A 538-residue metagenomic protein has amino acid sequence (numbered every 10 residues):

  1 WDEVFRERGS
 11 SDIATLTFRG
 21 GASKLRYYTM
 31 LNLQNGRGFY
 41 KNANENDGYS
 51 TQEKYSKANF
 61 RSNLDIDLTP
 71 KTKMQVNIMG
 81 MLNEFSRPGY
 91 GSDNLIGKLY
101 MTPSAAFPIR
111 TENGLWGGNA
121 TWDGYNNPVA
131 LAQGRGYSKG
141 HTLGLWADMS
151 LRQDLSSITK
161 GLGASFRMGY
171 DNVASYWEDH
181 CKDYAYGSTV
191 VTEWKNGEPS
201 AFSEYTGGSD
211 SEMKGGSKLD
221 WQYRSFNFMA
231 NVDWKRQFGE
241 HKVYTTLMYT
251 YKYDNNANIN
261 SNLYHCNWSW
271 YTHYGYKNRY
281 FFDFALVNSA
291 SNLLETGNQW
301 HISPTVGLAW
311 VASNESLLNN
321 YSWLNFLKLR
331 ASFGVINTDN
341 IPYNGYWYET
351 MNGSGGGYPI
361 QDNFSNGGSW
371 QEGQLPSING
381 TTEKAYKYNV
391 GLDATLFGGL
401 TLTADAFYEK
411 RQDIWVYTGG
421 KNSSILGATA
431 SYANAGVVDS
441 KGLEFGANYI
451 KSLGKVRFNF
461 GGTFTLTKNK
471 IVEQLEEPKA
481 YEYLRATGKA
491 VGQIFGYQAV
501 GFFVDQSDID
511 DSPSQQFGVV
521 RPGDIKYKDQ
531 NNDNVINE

Functional and structural regions predicted by a protein language model:
W1-N42, S217, S512-N531: Residues embedded in well-ordered regular secondary structure
A43-Y49: Flexible, solvent-exposed loop segments that connect beta-strands
N63-T72, I78-L82, G91, G97-Y100 (+3 more regions): Extracellular/periplasmic, surface-exposed regions of secreted and cell-surface proteins
F107-N113: GHKL/Bergerat-fold ATPase module in large chromosome/replication-associated machines
Y186-S188: An extracellular/luminal cadherin ectodomain-centered signature
Q493, Y497-A499, V504-S507: C-terminal segments of large proteins
D533, N537: Acidic carboxylate motifs that coordinate Ca2+ or other divalent cations, activating on Asp/Glu
